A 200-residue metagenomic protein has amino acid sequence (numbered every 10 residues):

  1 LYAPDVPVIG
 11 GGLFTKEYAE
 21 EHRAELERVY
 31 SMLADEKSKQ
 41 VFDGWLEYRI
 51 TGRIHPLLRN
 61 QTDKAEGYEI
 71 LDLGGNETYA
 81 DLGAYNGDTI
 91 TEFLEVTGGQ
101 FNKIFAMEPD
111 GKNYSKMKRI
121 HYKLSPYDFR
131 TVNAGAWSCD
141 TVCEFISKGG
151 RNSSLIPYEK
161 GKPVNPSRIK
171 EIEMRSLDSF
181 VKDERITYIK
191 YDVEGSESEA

Functional and structural regions predicted by a protein language model:
L1-A200: Phosphate/nucleotide-binding beta-alpha loop and adjacent structural elements of enzyme active sites
